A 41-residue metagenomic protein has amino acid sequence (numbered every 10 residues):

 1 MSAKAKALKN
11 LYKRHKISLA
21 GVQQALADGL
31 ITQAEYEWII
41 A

Functional and structural regions predicted by a protein language model:
M1-A41: Viral virion structural and adsorption modules
